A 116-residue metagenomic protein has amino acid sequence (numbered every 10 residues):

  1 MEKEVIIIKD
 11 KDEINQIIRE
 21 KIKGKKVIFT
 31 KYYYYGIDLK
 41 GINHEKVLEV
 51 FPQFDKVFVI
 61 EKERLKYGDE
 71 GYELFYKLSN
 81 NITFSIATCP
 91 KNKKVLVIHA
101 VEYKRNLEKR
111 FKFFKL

Functional and structural regions predicted by a protein language model:
M1-L116: Ribonuclease/tRNase effector modules and their secretory precursors
